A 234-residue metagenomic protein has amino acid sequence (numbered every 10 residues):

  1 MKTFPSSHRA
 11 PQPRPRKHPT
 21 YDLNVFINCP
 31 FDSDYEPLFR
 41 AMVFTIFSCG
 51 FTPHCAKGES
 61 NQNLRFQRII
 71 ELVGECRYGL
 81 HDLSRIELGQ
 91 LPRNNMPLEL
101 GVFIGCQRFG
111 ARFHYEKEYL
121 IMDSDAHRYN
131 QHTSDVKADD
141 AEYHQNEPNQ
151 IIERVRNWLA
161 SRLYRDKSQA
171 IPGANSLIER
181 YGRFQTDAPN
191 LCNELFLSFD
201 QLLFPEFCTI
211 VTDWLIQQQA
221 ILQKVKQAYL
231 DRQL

Functional and structural regions predicted by a protein language model:
K2-C76, L195-L234: Conserved N-terminal substructure of TIR/SEFIR domains
F31-S33, M122-R128, E147: Short glycine-enriched loops at secondary-structure junctions
A41, E99-V102, R154, W158: Alpha-helical scaffold elements adjacent to nucleotide-binding pockets in ATP/GTP-utilizing enzyme cores
C76-R77, Y115-E118, K137-D139: Short glycine-/polar-rich loops that comprise or flank the Walker A/P-loop and associated switch/sensor motifs
I86-F109: Conserved TIR/SEFIR loop-to-helix hotspot centered on a Trp-containing motif with a nearby acidic residue
R112-N130: Nucleic-acid nuclease catalytic cores
N130-R232: C-terminal interaction surface of TIR/SEFIR-family domains
